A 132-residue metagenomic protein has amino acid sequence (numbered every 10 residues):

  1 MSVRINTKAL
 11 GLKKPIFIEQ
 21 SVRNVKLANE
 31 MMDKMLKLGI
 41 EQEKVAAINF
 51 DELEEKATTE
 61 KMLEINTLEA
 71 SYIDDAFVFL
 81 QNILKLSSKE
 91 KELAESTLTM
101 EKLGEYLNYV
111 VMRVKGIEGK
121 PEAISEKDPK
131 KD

Functional and structural regions predicted by a protein language model:
M1-I65: Short N-terminal mixed-charge amphipathic segments
R4, I18, A70-Y72, L84: Hydrophobic alpha-helical segments, principally membrane-spanning helices and signal/leader peptides
K8-L10, R23, S71, L98-E101: Alpha-helical protein-protein interaction elements
I16, N49, A76-L80, E105: Intrinsic disorder/low-structure terminal segments
E60, D74, L86-E90: General secondary-structure edge motif
E64, L68, E95-L98: Conserved aromatic-histidine-acidic binding/catalytic patches
N66-F79: Alpha-helix-centered segments that form part of catalytic cores
Q81-D132: C-terminal charged interaction modules
